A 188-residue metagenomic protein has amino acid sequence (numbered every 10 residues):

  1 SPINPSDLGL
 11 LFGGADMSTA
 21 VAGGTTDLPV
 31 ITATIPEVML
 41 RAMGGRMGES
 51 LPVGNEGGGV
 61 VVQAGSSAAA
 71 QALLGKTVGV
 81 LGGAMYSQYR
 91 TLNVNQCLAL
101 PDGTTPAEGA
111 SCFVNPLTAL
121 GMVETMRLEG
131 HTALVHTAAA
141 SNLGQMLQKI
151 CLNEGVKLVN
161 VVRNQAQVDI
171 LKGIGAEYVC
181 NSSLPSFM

Functional and structural regions predicted by a protein language model:
S1-P2, F12-G82: Glycine-rich beta-strand-centered segment in the early N-terminal region that forms part of a ligand/cofactor-binding
M17, G82-N95: A structural motif shared across PLP-dependent enzymes of the aminotransferase-like
G58-V60, Y89-T91, C97, V159: Conserved hydrophobic/aromatic beta-strand scaffold that supports enzyme active sites
L73-L74, N93, E129: Residue-level recognition of short, solvent-exposed, well-ordered loop/turn junctions that link secondary-structure
K76-V78, Y89, A133: Residue-level marker of beta-strand positions
A84, G103-T104, N164-A166, S183-F187: Short, acidic/turn-prone active-site loops that include or flank metal/cofactor- and phosphate-binding residues
G103-C112: Short pre-catalytic strand/loop immediately N-terminal to key active-site residues, enriched for Gly-Thr
C112-L184: Mid-domain Rossmann-like dinucleotide-binding core that forms the NAD(H)/NADP(H) cofactor-binding site
